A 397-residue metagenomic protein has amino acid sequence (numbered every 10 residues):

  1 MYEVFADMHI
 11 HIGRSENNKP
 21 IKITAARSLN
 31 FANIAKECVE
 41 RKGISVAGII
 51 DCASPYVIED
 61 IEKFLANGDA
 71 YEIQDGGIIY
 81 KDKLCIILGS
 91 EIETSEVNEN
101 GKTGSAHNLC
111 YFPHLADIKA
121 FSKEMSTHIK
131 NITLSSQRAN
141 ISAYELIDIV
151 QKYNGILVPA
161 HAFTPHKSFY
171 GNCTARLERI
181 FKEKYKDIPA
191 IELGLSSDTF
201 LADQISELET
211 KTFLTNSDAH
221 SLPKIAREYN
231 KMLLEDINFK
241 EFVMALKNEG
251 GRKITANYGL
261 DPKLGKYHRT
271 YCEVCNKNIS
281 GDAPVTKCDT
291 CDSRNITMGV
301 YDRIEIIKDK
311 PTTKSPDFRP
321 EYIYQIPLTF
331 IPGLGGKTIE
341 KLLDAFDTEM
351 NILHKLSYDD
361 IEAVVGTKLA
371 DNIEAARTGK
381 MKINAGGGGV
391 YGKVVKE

Functional and structural regions predicted by a protein language model:
M1-E96, N100-T103, A376, K380-K382 (+1 more regions): An N-terminally biased module of ancient metal coordination in phosphate/nucleic-acid-related enzymes
E3, N17, I58-P189: Extended substrate/RNA-proximal surfaces in nucleic-acid metabolism proteins
H9, D51, I86, C110 (+5 more regions): Divalent metal-coordination and catalytic microenvironments
I10, C52, I92, A162 (+2 more regions): Active-site metal-binding loops of divalent metal-dependent hydrolases
T210-R227: Short acidic/histidine-rich active-site segments
G251-Y322: Cys/His-rich short segments
I279-G281, Y322-F330, E340-D344, K355-E397: C-terminal extensions
